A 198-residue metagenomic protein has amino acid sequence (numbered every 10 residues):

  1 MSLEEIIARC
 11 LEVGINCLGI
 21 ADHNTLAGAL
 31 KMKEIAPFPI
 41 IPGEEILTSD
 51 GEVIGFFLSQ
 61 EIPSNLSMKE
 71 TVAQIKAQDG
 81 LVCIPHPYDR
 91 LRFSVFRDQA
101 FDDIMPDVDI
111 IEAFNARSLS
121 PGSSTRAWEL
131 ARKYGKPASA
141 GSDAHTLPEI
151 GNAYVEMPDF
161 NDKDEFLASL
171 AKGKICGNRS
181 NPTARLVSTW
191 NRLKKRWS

Functional and structural regions predicted by a protein language model:
M1-A8, A27-P42, T48-L66, E70-A73 (+1 more regions): Charged catalytic cores and adjacent phosphate/nucleic-acid-binding surfaces used for phosphate/nucleic-acid chemistry
I6-N24, G80-C83: Divalent metal-dependent hydrolysis catalytic cores, especially in the metallo-beta-lactamase
A21, E44, P85, S142: Active-site flanking residues adjacent to catalytic metal/cofactor-binding acidic residues
P63, A73-G80, I84: Core dinuclear metal-dependent hydrolase active-site scaffold
